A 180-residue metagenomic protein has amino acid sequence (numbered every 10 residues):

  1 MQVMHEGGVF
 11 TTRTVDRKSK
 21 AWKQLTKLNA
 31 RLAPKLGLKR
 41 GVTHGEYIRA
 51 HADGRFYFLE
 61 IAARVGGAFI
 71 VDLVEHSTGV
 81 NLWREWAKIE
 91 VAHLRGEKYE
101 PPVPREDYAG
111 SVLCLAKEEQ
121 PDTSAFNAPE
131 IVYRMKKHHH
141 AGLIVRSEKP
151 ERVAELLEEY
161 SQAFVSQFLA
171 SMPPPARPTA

Functional and structural regions predicted by a protein language model:
M1-L38, V42, R49, F58 (+1 more regions): ATP-dependent carboxylate/phosphate-activation module, predominantly the ATP-grasp catalytic core and closely related
E6-G7, D53, A109: Feature targets compositionally biased, intrinsically disordered low-complexity regions with long contiguous runs
V15, A52, E148-K149: Short loop segments at secondary-structure junctions
R17, A33, R55, E100 (+1 more regions): Generic detector of short alpha-helix boundary/capping microenvironments and adjacent low-complexity segments
G41-E46, L113-L115: Short loop-to-beta-strand entry elements in the cores of soluble alpha/beta enzymes
Y47-D53: Cytochrome P450 C-terminal beta-domain/meander region
G54-F56, A141: Hydrophobic residues embedded in beta-strands of well-ordered beta-sheets
E85-A180: Peripheral (often C-terminal) accessory segments that flank ATP-dependent C-N-forming ligase machineries
